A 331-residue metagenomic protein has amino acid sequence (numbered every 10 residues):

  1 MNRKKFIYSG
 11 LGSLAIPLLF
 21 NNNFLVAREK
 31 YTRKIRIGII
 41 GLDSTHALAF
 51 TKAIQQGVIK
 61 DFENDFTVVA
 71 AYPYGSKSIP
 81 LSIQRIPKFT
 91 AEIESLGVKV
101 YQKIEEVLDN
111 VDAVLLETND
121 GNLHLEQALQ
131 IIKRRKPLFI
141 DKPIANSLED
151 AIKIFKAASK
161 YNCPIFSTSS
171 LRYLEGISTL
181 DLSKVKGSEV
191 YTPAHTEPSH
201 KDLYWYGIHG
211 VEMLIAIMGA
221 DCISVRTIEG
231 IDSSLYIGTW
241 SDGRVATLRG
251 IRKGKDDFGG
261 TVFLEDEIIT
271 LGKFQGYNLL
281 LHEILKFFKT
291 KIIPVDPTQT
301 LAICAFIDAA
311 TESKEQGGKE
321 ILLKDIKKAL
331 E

Functional and structural regions predicted by a protein language model:
M1, F20-L42, H46-L48: C-terminal segment of N-terminal export signals and the immediately downstream linker at the start of the mature
K5-V26: N-terminal export signals
F62-E92: NAD(P)-binding Rossmann-fold cofactor-contacting core
V98-F155: Beta-loop-alpha module in the N-terminal Rossmann-like domain of NAD(P)-dependent dehydrogenases, especially those
R135, N162, G317-G318: Glycine-centered short loops/turns at secondary-structure junctions
I144-H200: A contiguous active-site-proximal alpha/beta segment in oxidoreductase catalytic domains
S188-K255, L301-A302: Rossmann-like dinucleotide-binding domain that binds NAD(P)(H)
G259-E331: C-terminal active-site/capping subdomain that shapes the small-molecule cofactor and substrate pocket of enzyme
